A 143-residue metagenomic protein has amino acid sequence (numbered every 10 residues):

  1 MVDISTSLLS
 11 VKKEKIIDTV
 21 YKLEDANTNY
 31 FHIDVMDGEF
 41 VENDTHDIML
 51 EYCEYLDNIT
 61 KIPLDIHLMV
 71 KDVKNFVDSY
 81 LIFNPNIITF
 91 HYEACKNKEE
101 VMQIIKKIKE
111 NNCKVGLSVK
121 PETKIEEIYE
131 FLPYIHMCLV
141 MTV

Functional and structural regions predicted by a protein language model:
M1-I87, C95-K98, M102-Q103, K107-K109 (+2 more regions): Conserved N-terminal beta1-alpha1 strand-loop-helix module at the mouth
Y92-K96, V143: Short, acidic/turn-prone active-site loops that include or flank metal/cofactor- and phosphate-binding residues
S118-E122: Short gly/ser/thr-rich secondary-structure transition/capping motifs
M137-V143: Active-site rim beta-loop-alpha module in soluble metabolic enzymes
